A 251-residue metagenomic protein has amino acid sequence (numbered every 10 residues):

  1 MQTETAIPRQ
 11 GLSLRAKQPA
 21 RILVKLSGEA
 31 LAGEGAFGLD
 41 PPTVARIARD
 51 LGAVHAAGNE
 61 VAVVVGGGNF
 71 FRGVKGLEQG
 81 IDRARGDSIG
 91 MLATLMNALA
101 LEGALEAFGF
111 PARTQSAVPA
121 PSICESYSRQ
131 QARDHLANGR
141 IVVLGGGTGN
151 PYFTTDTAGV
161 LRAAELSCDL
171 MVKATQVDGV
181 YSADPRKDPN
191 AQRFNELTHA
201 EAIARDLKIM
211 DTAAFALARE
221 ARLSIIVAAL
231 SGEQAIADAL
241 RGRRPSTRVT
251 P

Functional and structural regions predicted by a protein language model:
Q2-P251: C-terminal catalytic "cap/lid" subdomain
